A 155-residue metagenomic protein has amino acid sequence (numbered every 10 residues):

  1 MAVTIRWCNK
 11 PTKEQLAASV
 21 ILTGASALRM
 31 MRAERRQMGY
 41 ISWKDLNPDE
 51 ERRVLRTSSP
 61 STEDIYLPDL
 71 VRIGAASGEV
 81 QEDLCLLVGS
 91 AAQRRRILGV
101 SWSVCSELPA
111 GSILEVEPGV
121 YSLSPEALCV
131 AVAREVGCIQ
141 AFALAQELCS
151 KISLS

Functional and structural regions predicted by a protein language model:
M1-S155: Short gly/ser-rich loop at a beta-strand->alpha-helix junction or flexible surface loop bordering the NTP-binding
